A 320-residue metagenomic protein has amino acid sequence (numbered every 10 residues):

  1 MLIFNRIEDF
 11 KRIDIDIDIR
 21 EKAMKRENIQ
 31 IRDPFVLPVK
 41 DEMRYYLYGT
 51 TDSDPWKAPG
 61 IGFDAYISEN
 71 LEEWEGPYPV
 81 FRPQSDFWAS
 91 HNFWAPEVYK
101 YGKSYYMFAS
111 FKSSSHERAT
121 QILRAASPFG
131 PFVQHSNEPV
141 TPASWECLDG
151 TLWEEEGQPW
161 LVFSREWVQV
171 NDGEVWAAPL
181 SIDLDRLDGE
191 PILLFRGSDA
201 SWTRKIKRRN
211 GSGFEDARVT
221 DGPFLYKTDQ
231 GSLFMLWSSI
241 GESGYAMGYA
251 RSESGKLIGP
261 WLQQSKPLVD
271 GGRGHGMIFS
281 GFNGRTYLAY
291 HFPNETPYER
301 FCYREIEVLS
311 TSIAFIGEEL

Functional and structural regions predicted by a protein language model:
M1-L320: Carbohydrate-active catalytic/glycan-binding domains of CAZyme proteins, especially the secreted or lumenal ectodomains
